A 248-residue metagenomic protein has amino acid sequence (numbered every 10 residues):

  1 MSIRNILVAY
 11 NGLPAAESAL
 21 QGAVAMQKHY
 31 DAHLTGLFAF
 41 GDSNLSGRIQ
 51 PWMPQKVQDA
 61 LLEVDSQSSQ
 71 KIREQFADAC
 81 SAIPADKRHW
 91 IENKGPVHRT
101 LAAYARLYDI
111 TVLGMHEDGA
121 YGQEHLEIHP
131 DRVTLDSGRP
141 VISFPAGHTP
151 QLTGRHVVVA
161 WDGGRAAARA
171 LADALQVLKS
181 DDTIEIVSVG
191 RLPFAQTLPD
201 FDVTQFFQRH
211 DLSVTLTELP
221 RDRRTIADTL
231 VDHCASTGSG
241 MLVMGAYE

Functional and structural regions predicted by a protein language model:
M1, G41, D78-T111, H210-E248: Structural beta-alpha unit
M1-K56, D136, T153-L219, S239: Small/aliphatic-rich secondary-structure junction motif
A16, L20, A25-H29, T100-P150 (+1 more regions): Gly/Ser-rich helix-loop-strand patches that form or flank binding pockets for ribonucleotide-derived cofactors
A16, S69, I91-K94, Q123 (+2 more regions): A conditional alpha-helix N-cap/helix-loop micro-motif detector
A19, V97, L126, A167-A170 (+1 more regions): Amphipathic coiled-coil/heptad-repeat helices and related helical stalk/stem segments that mediate oligomerization
N44, V97, A120-G122, Q151 (+2 more regions): Generic structural signal for helix capping and beta-alpha/helix-loop junctions
K56-K71: A short acidic, glycine-rich active-site loop that binds or catalyzes chemistry on phosphate/adenosine moieties
